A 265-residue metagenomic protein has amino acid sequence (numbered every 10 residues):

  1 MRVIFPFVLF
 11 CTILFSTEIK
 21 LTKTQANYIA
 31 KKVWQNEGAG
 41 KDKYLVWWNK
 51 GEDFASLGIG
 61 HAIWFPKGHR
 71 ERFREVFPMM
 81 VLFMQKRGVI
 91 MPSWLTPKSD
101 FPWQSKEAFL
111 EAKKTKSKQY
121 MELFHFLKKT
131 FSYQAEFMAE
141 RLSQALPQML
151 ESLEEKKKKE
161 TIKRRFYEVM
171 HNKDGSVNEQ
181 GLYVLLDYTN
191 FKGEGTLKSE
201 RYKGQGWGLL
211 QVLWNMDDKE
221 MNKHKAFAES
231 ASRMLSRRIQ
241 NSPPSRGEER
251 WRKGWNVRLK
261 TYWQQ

Functional and structural regions predicted by a protein language model:
M1-I4: Positively charged n-region of N-terminal signal peptides that target proteins for export
V8-S16: Hydrophobic h-region of N-terminal signal peptides that target proteins for export in Gram-negative bacteria
T17-Q265: Cell-wall polysaccharide-cleaving catalytic domain and substrate-binding groove, primarily in peptidoglycan/chitin
